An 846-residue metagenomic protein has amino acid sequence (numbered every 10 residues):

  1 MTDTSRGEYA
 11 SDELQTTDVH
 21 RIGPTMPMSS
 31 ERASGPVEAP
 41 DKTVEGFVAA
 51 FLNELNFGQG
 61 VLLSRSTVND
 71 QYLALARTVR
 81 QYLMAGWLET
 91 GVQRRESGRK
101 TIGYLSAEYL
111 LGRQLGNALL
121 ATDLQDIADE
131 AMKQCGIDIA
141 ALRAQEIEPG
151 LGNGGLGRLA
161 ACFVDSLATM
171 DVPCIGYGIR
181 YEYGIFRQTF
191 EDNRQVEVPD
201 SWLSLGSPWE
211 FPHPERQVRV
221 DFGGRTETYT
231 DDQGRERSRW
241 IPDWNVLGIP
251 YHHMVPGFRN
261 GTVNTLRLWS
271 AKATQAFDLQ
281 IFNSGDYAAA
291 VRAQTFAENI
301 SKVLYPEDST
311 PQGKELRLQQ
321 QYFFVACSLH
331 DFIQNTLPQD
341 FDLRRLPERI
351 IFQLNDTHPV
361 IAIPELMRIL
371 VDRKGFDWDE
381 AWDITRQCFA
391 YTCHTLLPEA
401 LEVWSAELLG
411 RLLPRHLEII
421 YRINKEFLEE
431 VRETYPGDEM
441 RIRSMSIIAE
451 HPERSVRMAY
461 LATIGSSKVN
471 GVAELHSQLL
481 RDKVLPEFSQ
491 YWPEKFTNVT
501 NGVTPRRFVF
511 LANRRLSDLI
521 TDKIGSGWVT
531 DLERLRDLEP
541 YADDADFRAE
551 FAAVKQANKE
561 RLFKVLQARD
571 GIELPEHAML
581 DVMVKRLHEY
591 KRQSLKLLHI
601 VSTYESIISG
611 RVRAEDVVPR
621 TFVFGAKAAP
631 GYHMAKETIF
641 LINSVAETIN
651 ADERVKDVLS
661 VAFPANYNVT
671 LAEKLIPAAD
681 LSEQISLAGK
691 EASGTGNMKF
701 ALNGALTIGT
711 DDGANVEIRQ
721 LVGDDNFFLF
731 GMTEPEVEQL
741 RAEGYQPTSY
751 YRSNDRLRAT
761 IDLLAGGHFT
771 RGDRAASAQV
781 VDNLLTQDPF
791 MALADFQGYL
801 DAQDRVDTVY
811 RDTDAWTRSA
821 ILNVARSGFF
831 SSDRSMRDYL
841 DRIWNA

Functional and structural regions predicted by a protein language model:
T2-A846: A conserved ligand/cofactor-binding region detector
